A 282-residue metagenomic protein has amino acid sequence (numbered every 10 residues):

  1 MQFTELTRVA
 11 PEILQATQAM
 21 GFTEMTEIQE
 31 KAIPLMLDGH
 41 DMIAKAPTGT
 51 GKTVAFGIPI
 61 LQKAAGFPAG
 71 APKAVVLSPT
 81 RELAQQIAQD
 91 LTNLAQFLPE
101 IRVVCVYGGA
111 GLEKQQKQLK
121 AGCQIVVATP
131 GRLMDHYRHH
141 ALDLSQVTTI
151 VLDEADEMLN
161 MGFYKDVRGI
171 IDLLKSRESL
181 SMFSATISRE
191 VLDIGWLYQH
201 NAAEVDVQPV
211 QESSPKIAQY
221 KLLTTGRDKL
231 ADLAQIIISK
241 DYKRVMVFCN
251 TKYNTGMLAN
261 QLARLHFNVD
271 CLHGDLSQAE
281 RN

Functional and structural regions predicted by a protein language model:
Q2-N282: Conserved helicase RecA-like core
